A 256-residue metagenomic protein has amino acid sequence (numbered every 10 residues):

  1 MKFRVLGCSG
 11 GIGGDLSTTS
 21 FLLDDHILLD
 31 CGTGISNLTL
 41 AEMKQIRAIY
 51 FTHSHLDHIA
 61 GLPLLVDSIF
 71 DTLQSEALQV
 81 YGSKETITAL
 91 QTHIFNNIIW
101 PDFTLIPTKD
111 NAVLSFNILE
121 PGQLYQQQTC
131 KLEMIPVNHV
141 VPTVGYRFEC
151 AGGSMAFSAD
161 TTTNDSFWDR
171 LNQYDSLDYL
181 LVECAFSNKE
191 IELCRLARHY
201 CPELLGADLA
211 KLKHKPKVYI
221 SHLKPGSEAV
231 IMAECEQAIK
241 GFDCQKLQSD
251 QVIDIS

Functional and structural regions predicted by a protein language model:
M1-E42, V144-T162: Conserved beta-strand hairpin/beta-sheet module of binuclear metal-dependent hydrolase folds, prominently
F3, F21, L29-D30, H53 (+7 more regions): Divalent metal-coordination and catalytic microenvironments
C8-S9, H26, C31-T33, S54 (+5 more regions): Active-site metal-binding loops of divalent metal-dependent hydrolases
I27, A48, C130, G153-M155 (+2 more regions): Structural motif
I35-G82, L177-D178: Active-site metal-binding motif and surrounding structural segment of the metallo-beta-lactamase
E85-T143, G241-I255: Metallo-beta-lactamase
N117-D175: Catalytic core of the metallo-beta-lactamase
N164-D254: Cap/insert and terminal regions of metallo-dependent hydrolase folds
